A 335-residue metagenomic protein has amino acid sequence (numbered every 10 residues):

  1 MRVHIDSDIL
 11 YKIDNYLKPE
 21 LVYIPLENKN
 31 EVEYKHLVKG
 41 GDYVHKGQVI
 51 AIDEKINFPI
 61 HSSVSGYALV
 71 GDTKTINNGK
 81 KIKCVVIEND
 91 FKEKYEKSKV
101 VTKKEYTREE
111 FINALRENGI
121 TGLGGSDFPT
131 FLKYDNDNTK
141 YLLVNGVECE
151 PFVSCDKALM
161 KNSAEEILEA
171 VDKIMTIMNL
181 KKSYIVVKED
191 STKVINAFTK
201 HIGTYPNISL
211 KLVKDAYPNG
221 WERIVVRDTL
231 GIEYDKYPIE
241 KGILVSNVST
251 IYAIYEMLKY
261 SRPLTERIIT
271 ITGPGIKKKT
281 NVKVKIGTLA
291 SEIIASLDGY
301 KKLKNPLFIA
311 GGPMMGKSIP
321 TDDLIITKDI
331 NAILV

Functional and structural regions predicted by a protein language model:
M1-L37, V86: N-terminal, Lys/Arg-enriched amphipathic/low-complexity engagement segments that precede the first folded domain
M1-N15, T75, G231-K241: Extended boundary segments
Y34-Y43, G47: Short histidine-centered loop motifs in beta-beta connectors
G66-A68: Conserved hydrophobic positions within beta-strands
V70-G71, T75-F128, N136: Acidic low-complexity segments
G122, L142-D156, G275: Gly-rich Lys/Arg/Thr-decorated short loops/hinges at beta-loop-alpha junctions or inter-strand turns that position
K161-M178: Histidine-anchored nucleotide/phosphate-binding helix
K181-A290, S296-K302, G312-P313: Hydrophobic alpha-helical positions that pack around
